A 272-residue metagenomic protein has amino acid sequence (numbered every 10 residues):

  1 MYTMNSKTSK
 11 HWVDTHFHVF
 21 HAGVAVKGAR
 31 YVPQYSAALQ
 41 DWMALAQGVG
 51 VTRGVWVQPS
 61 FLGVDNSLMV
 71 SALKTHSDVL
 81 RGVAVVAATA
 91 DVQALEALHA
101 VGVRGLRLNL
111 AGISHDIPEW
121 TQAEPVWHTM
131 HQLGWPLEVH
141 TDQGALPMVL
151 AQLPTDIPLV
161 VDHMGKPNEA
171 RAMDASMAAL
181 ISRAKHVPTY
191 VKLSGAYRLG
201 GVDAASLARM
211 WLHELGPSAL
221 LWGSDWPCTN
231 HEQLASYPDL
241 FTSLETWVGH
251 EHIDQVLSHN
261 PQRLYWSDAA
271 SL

Functional and structural regions predicted by a protein language model:
M1-V64, L68, H99: An N-terminally biased module of ancient metal coordination in phosphate/nucleic-acid-related enzymes
Y2-H11, Y35-R53, P217-A219, Q233-L272: Mid-to-C-terminal alpha-helical segments outside catalytic/metal-binding sites
W12-V13, V126, T229: A generic "structured core" feature
V13-F17, G54-V57, L80-A84, R104-L108 (+4 more regions): Hydrophobic faces of well-ordered beta-strands that scaffold small-molecule active sites in alpha/beta enzyme cores
F20-A22, F61-V64, T89-V92, I113-S114 (+4 more regions): Active-site environment of divalent metal-dependent phosphoester hydrolases
S36-A44, T89-L98, Q122, S176 (+1 more regions): Short, acidic/polar
G63-G144, Y190-K192, A196-R198: Active-site gating/metal-coordination segments in enzymes
E119-W222: Catalytic pocket-lining loop regions of alpha/beta-barrel enzymes, especially the amidohydrolase/enolase/GH5 lineages
